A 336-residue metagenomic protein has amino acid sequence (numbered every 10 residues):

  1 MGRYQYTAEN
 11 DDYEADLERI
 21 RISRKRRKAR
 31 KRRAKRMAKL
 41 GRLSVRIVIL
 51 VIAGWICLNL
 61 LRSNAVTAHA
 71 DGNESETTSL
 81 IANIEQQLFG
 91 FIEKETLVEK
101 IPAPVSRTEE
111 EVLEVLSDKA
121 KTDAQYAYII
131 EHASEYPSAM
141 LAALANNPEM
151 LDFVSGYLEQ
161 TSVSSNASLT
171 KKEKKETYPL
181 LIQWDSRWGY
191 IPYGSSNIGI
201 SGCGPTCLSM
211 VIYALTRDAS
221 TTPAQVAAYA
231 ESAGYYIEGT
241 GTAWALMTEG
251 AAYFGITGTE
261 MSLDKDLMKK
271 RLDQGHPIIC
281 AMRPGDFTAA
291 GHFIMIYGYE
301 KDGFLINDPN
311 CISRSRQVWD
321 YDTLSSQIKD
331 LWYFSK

Functional and structural regions predicted by a protein language model:
M1-M37: N-terminal targeting leaders characterized by basic, low-complexity, disordered sequences that direct proteins
G2-Q5, C57-G72, G90, E95 (+5 more regions): Conserved active-site-adjacent core of cysteine acyl-enzyme catalytic domains
Q5-T7, E14, P137, L158 (+3 more regions): Compositionally biased, intrinsically disordered low-complexity regions enriched in proline and serine
N10-R24, A65, A70-E74, D308-P309: Short linear motifs in intrinsically disordered/low-complexity regions
R36-K39, N147, A243, D264: Poly-acidic low-complexity segments
L40-R46, A53-S232: Active-site-adjacent structural segments surrounding the nucleophilic cysteine of cysteine proteases and isopeptidases
